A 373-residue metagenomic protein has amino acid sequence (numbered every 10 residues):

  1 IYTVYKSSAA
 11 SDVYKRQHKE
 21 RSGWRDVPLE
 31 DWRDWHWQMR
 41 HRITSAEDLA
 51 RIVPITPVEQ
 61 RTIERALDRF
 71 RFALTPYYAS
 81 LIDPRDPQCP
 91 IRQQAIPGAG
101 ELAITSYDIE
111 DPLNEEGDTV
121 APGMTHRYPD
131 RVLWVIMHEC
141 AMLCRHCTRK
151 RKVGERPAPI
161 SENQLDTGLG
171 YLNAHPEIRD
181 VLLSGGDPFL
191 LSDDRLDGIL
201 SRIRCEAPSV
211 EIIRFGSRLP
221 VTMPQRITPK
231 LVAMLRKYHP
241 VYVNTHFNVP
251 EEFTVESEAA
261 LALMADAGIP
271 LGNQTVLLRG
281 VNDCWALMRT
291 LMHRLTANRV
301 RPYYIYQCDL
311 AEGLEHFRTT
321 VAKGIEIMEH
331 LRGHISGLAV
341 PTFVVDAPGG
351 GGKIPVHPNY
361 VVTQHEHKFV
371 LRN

Functional and structural regions predicted by a protein language model:
I1-A10, Y14-Q17: Single conserved hydrophobic/aromatic residue that forms the stacking wall/gate of nucleotide- or nucleobase-binding
V13, T119-G123, V132-V135, D166-Y171: Short, charged beta->alpha transition segments
R16-I96: A short N-terminal interaction module
A66-L133: N-terminal [4Fe-4S]-dependent radical SAM core
H126-N163, F215: Canonical Radical SAM [4Fe-4S] cluster-binding loop centered on the CxxxCxxC motif and its immediate flanking residues
W134, V181-L183: Hydrophobic positions in the central parallel beta-sheet of the AAA+
D166-D180, F189-I335: Conserved AdoMet/S-adenosylmethionine-binding subsite of the radical SAM
M328-N373: C-terminal accessory regions of radical SAM enzymes
